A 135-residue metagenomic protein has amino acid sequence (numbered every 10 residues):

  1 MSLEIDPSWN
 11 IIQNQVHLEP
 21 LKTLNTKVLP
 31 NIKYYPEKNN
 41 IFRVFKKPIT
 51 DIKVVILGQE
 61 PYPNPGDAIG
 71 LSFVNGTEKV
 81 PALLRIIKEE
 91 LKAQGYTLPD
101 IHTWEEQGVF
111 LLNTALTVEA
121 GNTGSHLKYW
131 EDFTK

Functional and structural regions predicted by a protein language model:
S2: GGW-centered surface loops in extracellular recognition modules
I5-K135: A polyanion-binding, active-site-adjacent surface
